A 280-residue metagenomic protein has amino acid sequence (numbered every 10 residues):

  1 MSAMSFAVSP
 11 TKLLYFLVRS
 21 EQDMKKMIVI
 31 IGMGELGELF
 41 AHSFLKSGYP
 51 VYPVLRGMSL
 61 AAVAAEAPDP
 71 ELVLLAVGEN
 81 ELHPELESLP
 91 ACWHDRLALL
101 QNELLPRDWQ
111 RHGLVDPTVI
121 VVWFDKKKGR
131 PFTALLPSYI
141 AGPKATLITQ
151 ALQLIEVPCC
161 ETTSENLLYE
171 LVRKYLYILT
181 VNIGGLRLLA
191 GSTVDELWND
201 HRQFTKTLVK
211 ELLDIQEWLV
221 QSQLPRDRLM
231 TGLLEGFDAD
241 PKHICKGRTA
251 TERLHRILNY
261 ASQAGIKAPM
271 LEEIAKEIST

Functional and structural regions predicted by a protein language model:
M1-D23: N-terminal amphipathic/basic-hydrophobic helices that include classical n-h-c signal peptides and signal-anchor
K25, I31-M33, G37-G48, Y52 (+1 more regions): Rossmann-like NAD(P)(H) cofactor-binding subdomain of soluble oxidoreductases
K25, K210-T280: NAD(P)-dependent Rossmann-like dehydrogenase/reductase catalytic/cofactor-binding core
G37, A141, A145, H201-V209 (+3 more regions): Generic structural signal for well-ordered, non-membrane alpha-helical segments in soluble metabolic enzymes
L99-K174: Rossmann-fold dinucleotide-binding core
D125-L136, L189-L197, G236-C245: Helix-loop-beta segment of a Rossmann-like dinucleotide-binding subdomain
L167-L213: Active-site-proximal catalytic alpha-helix in oxidoreductases
